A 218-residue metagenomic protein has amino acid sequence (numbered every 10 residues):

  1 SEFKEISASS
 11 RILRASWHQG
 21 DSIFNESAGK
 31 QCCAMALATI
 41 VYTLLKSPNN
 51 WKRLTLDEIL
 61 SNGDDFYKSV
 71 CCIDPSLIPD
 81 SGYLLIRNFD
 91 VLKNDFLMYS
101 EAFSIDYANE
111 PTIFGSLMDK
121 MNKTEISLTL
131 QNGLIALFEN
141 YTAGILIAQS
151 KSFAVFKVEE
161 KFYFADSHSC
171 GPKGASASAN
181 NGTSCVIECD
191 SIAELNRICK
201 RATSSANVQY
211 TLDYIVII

Functional and structural regions predicted by a protein language model:
S1-I218: Cysteine-dependent deubiquitinase/ubiquitin-like isopeptidase catalytic cores across multiple families
